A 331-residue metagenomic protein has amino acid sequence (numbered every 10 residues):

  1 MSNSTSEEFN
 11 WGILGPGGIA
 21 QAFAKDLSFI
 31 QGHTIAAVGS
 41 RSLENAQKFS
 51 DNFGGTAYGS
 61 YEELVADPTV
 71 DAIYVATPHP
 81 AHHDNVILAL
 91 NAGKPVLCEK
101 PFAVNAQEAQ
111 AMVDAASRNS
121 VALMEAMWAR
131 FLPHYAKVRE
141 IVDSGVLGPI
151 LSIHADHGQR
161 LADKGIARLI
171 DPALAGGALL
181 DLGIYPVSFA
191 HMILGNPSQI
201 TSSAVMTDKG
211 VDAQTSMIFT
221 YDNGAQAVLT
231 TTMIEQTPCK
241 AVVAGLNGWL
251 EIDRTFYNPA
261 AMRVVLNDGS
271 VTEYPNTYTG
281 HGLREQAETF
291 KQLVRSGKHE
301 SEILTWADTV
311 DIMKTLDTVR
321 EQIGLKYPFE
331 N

Functional and structural regions predicted by a protein language model:
M1-N52: N-terminal Rossmann-like dinucleotide-binding module
M1-T5, A72-V75, Q292-N331: C-terminal helix-rich "cap/oligomerization" subdomain common to oxidoreductases
G55-A115: Beta-loop-alpha module in the N-terminal Rossmann-like domain of NAD(P)-dependent dehydrogenases, especially those
G59, L97-C98, L123-E125, I252: Hydrophobic residues in well-ordered beta-strands that form the structural core
A111-W128, L151: Rossmann-fold dehydrogenase core element
A129-T201: Predominantly a Rossmann-like dinucleotide-binding segment in NAD(P)-dependent oxidoreductases
S188-A261, T277, F290-S296: Contiguous beta-strand/loop segments that form the cofactor/metal-binding neighborhood of enzyme cores
T277-E288, L304: Active-site loop of classical SDR/Rossmann-like NAD(P)-dependent oxidoreductases, centered on the catalytic Tyr-X3-Lys
